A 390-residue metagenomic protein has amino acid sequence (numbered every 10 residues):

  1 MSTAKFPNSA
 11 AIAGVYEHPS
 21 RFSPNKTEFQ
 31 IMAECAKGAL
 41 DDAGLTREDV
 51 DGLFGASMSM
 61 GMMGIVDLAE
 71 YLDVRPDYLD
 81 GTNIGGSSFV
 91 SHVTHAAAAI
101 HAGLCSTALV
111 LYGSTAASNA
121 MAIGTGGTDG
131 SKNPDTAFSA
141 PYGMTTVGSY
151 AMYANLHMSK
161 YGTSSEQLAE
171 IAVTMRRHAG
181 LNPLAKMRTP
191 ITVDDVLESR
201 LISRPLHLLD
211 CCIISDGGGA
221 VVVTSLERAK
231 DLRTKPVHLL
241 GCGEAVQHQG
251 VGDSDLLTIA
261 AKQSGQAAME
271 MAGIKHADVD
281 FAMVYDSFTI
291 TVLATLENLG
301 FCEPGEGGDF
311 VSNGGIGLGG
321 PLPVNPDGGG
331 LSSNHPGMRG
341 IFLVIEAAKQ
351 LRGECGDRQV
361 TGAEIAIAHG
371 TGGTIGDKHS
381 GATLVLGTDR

Functional and structural regions predicted by a protein language model:
M1-K26, T136, E170, L201-Q263 (+7 more regions): Condensing-enzyme catalytic core mediating Claisen C-C bond formation in acyl metabolism
M1-S88, H157-S164, K186-T192, P205 (+2 more regions): Conserved active-site "lid/cap" helical segment
A4-P7, S57-S149, R188-I213, C242-A245 (+2 more regions): Conserved catalytic cysteine-centered active-site region of acyl-thioester-dependent Claisen-condensing enzymes
R47-A56, Y78-N83, A108-G113, E166-T174 (+5 more regions): Beta-strand segments within the central parallel beta-sheet cores of soluble alpha/beta enzyme folds
M60-A69, V251-D255, D286-D309, G320 (+2 more regions): Short glycine/threonine-rich loop-to-helix capping motif typified by GTGT followed within a few residues by an Asp-Pro
I84-S114, V147-L181, V221-E227, N334-C355: Active-site-proximal alpha-helical scaffold in enzymes
T258, K262, Q266-T289, N298 (+1 more regions): Extended C-terminal subregions enriched in glycine
